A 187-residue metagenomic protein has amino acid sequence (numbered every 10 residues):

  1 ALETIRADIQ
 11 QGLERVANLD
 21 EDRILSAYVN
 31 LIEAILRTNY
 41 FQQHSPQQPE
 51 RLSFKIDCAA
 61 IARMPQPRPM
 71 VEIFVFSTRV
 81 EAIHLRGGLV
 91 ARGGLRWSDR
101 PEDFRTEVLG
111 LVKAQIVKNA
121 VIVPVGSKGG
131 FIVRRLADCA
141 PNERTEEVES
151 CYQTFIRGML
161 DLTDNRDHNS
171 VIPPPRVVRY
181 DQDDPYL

Functional and structural regions predicted by a protein language model:
A1-L187: Extended, well-ordered protein cores
